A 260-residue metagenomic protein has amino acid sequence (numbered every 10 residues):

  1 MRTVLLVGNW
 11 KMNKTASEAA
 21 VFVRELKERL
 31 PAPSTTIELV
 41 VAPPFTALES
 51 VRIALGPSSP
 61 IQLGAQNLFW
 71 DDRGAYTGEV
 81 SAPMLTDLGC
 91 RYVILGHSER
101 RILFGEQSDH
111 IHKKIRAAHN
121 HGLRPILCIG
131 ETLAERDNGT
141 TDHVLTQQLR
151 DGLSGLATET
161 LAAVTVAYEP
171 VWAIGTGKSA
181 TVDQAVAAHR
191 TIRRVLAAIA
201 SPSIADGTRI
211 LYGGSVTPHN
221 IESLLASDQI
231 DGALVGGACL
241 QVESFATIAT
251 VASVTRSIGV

Functional and structural regions predicted by a protein language model:
M1-V260: Active-site loop-to-helix "anion-binding N-cap" substructures in soluble metabolic enzymes
